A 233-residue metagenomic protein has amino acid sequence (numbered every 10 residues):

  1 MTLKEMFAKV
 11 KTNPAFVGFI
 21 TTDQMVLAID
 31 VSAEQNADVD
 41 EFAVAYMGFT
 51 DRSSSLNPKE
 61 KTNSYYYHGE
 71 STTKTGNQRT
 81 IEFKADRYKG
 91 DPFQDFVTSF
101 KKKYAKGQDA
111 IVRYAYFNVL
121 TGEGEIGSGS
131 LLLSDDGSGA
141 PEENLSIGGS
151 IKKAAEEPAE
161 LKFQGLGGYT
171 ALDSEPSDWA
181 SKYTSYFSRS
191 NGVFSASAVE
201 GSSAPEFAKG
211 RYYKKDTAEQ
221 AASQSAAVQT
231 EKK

Functional and structural regions predicted by a protein language model:
M1-K4, T80-K103: Charged, amphipathic alpha-helical segments
T2-K84, S130-E143: Solvent-exposed edge beta-strands and adjacent loop segments that serve as assembly or binding interfaces
A33-V39, G90-P92, F117-G127, V193-S195 (+1 more regions): Short, surface-exposed beta-strand/loop "edge" segments at domain boundaries and coil↔beta transitions
D38-G48, G124-L132, S195-S203, S223: Short amphipathic beta-strand/extended segments with alternating polar/hydrophobic composition
D91-F93, E157-E160: Residue-level signal for secondary-structure boundary sites
F93-E125: Short, acidic/charged, Gly/Pro-enriched secondary-structure junctions
R113-P158: Short beta-strand and beta-hairpin "edge-sheet" elements
K162-A198, S202-Y212, D216-K233: Intrinsically disordered, low-complexity terminal/linker regions enriched in Pro/Ser/Gly and acidic residues
